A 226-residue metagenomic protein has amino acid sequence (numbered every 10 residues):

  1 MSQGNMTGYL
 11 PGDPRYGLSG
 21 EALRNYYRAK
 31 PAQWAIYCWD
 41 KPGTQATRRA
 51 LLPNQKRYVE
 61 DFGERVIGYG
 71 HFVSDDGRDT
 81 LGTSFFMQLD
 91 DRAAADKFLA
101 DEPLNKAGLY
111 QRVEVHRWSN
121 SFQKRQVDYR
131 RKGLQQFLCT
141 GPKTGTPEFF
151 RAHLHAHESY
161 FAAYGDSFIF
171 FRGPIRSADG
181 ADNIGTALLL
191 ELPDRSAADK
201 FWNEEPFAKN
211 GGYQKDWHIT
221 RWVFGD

Functional and structural regions predicted by a protein language model:
S2-D226: Conserved, structured core segments of small domains
